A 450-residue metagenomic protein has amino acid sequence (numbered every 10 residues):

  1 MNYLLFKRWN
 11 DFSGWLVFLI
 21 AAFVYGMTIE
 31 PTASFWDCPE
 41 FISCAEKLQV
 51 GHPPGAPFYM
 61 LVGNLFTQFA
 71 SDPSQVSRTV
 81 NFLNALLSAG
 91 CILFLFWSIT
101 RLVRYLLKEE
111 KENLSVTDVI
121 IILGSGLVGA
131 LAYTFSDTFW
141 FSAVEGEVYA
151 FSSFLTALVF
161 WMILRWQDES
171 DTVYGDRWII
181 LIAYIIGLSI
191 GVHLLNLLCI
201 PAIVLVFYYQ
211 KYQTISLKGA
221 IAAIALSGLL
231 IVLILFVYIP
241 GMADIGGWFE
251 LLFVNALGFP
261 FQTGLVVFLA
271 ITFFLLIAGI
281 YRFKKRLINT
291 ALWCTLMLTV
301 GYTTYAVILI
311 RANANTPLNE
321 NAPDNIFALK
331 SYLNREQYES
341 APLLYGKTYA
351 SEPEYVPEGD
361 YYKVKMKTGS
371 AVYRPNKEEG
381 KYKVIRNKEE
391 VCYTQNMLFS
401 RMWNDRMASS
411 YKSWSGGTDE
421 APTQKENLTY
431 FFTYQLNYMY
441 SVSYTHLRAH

Functional and structural regions predicted by a protein language model:
M1-V24, G90, L114-L127, F268-V300: Start-transfer (signal-anchor) and selected internal transmembrane alpha helices of multi-pass inner/ER membrane
F6-F35, Y133-F135, H193, L233-F236 (+1 more regions): Transmembrane signal-anchor helices characteristic of membrane glycosylation enzymes that use polyprenol
W15, F82-L114, L158-M162: Transmembrane-helix motifs of polytopic, lipid-linked glycan transferases
I29-F41, G51-G63, R78, N319-N321 (+1 more regions): Extracytoplasmic catalytic/substrate-binding loops of multi-pass membrane glycan-assembly enzymes
C44-K47, G129-L131, I179-G191: Membrane-interface alpha helices of multi-pass inner-membrane proteins
H52-R78, F82-L86, L93, M439: Short hydrophobic/aromatic helix or loop-helix immediately within or flanking a transmembrane segment in polytopic
L114-I120, V159-W178, F207-S216: Membrane-interface transmembrane helices that cradle and orient dolichyl/undecaprenyl
T445-H450: Conserved small/polar residues in nucleotide/adenosyl-binding loops
